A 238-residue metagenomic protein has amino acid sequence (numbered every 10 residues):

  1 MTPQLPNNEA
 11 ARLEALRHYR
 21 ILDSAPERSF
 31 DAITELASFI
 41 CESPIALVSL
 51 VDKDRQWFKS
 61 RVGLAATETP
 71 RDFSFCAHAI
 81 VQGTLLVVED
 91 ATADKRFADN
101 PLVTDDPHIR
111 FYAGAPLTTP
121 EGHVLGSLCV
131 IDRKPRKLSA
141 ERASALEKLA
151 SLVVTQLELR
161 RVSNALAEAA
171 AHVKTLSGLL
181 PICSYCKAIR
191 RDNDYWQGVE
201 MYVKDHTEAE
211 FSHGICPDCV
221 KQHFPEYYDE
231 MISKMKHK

Functional and structural regions predicted by a protein language model:
M1-R28: Signal-transmission linkers at sensory-effector interfaces
D23-Q56, E208-S212, F224-M231, K236: Helix-loop-beta substructure at the N-terminus of cytosolic sensory domains that couple signal/ligand detection
I45, V51-R61, A66-R110: Regulatory sensory and allosteric helical modules in signal-transduction proteins and certain transcription factors
R110-E121: A short, aliphatic-rich beta-strand micro-motif
S127-R136: Short beta-strand-to-loop transition segments that serve as allosteric relay/switch motifs in sensory/regulatory domains
L138-T155: Amphipathic alpha-helical "output/dimerization" segments
L159-V162, L166-A169, V173-L176: Heptad-repeat alpha-helical coiled-coil signal-transmission segments
C183-C186, C216: Short cysteine-rich clusters marking metal-coordination/redox-active sites
